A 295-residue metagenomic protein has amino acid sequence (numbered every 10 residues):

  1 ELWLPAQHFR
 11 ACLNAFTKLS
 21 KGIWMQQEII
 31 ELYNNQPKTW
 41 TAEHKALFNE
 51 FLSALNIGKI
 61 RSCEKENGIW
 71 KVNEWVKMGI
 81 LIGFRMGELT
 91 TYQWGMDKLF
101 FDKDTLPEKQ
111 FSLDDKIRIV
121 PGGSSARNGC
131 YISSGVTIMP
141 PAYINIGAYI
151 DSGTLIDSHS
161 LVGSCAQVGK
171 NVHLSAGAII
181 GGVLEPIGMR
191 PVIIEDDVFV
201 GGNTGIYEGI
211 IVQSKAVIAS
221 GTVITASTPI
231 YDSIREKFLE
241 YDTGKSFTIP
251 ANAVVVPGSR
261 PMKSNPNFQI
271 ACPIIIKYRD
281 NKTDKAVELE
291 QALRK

Functional and structural regions predicted by a protein language model:
L2, H8, L19: Cationic, low-complexity basic patches in intrinsically disordered or flexible, solvent-exposed regions
A6-Q7, M25: Intrinsically disordered, low-complexity regions enriched in polar/acidic and amide residues
K21-I117, S246-F247, A251-A253, P257-K295: Terminal amphipathic alpha-helical/low-complexity segments used for targeting or macromolecular assembly
L113, R118-K263: Structural signal for interior beta-strand "rungs" in well-ordered beta-sheet cores of soluble enzyme domains
